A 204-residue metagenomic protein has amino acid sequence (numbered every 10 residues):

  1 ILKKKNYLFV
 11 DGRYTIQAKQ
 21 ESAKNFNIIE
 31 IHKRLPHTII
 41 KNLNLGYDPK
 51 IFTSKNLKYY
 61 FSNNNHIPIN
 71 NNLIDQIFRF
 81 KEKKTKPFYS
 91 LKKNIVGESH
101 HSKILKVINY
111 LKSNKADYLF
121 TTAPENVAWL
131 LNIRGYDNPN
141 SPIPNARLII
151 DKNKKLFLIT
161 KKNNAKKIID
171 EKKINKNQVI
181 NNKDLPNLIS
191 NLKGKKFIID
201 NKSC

Functional and structural regions predicted by a protein language model:
I1-C204: A composition/biophysics-driven feature that prefers long, compositionally simple stretches
